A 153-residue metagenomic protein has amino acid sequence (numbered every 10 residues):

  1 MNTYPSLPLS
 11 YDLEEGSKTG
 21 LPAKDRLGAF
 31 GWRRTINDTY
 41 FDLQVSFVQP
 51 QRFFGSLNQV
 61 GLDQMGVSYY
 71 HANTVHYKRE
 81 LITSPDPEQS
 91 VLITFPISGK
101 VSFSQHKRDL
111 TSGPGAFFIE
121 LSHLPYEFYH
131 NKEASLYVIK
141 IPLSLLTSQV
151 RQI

Functional and structural regions predicted by a protein language model:
N2-R52, S56, K100-I153: Alpha-helical bundle regulatory/interaction domains
R34-I36, F54-H76: A short glycine-rich, His/Asp/Glu-containing loop-to-beta-strand
Q59, V67-Y69, I93, F117-I119 (+1 more regions): Conserved hydrophobic/aromatic beta-strand scaffold that supports enzyme active sites
G61, P87, N131-E133: Solvent-exposed loop and beta-edge segments used for protein-protein assembly and interaction
D63-M65, A72-K78, T83-H106: Glycine- and acidic-residue-biased ligand/ion/polar-headgroup-sensing regions
S68-K78, N131-E133, Q149-V150: Short, Lys/Arg-enriched charge-dense amphipathic segments
Y70, P96, P142-S144: Generic beta-structure capping elements
